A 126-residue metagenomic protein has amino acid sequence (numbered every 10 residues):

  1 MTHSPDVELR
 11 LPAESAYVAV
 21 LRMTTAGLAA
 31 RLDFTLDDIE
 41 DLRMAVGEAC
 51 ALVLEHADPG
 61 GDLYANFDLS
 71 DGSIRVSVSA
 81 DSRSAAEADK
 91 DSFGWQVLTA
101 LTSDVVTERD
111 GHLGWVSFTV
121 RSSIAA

Functional and structural regions predicted by a protein language model:
M1-D41: Bergerat-fold GHKL ATPase/HATPase_c domain
M1-E8, L52-A126: Conserved beta-strand-loop-beta-strand hairpin that lines the nucleotide-binding pocket of ATP/GTP-utilizing enzymes
A13, V46-C50, A80-S82: Generic secondary-structure microfeatures
Y17, D38, L42-A45, G94 (+1 more regions): Amphipathic alpha-helical interface surfaces
L36-P59: Conserved ATP-binding N-box helix of the HATPase_c
